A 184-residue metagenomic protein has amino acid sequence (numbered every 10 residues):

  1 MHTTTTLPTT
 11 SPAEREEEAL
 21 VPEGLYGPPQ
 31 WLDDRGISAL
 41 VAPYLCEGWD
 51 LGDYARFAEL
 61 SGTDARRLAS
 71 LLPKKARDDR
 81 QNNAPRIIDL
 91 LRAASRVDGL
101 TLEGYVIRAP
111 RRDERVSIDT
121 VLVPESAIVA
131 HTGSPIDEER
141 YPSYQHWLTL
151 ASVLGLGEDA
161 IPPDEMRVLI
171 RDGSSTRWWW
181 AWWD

Functional and structural regions predicted by a protein language model:
M1-I136: Long, contiguous N-terminal structural blocks used for assembly/anchoring
G24, A42, R140, R171-T176: Intrinsically disordered, low-complexity regions enriched in Ser/Pro/Gly/Gln/His and often acidic
P29, E47, Q145, T176-A181: Short, low-complexity intrinsically disordered segments
G133-L156: Short amphipathic alpha-helices in soluble, non-transmembrane regions that often serve as interface/regulatory elements
T149-D184: Acidic, proline/glycine-rich low-complexity IDRs
